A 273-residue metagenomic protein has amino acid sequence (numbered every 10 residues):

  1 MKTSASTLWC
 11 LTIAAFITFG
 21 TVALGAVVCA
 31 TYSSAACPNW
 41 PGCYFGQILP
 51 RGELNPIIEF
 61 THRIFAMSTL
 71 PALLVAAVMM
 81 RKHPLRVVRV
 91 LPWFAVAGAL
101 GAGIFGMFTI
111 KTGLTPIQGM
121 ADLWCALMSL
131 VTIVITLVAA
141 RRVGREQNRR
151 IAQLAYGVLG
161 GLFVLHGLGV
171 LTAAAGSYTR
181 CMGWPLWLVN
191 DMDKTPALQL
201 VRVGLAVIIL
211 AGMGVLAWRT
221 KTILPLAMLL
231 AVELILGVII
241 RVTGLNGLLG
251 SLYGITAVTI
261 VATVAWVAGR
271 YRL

Functional and structural regions predicted by a protein language model:
M1-L273: Polytopic transmembrane helical bundles with strong interfacial aromatic enrichment
